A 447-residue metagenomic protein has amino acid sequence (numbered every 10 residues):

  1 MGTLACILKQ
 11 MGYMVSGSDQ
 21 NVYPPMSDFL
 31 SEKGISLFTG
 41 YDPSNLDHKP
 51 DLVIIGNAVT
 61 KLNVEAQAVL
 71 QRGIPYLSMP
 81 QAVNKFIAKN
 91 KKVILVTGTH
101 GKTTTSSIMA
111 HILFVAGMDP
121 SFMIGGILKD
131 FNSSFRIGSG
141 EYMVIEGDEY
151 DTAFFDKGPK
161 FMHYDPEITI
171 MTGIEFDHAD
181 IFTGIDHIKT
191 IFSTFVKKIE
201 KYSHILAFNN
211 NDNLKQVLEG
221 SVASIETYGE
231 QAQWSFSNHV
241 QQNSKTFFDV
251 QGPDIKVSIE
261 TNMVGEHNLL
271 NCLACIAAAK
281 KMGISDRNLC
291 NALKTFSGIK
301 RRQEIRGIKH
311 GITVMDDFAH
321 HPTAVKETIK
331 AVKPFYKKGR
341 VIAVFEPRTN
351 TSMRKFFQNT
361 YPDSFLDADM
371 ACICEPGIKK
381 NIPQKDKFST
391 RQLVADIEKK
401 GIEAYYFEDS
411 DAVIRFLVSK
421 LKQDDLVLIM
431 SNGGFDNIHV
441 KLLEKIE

Functional and structural regions predicted by a protein language model:
M1-V22, S31-L37, K49, V53 (+8 more regions): ATP-dependent carboxylate-amine ligase
I7-Q10, S31, S44-H48, N57 (+5 more regions): Phosphate-binding loop of NTP-binding sites
S16-S18, M118-I124, Y228: Conserved RecA-like helicase motor-core motifs
N21, A58, I127, D148-Y150 (+6 more regions): Anionic group-transfer/hydrolysis microenvironments
T39-Y41, S78-P80, I124-G126, A207-N209 (+3 more regions): Short loop/edge segments at beta-strand edges and connector loops that shape dinucleotide/nucleotide cofactor-binding
E141, A232, P253-V257, I312: Short acidic/polar mixed-charge low-complexity motifs
K157-P159, H178, S258-E266: A short glycine-threonine-serine/GTX helix/turn-capping micro-motif
N238-V257: Acidic-glycine-rich active-site phosphate/pyrophosphate-binding loop
